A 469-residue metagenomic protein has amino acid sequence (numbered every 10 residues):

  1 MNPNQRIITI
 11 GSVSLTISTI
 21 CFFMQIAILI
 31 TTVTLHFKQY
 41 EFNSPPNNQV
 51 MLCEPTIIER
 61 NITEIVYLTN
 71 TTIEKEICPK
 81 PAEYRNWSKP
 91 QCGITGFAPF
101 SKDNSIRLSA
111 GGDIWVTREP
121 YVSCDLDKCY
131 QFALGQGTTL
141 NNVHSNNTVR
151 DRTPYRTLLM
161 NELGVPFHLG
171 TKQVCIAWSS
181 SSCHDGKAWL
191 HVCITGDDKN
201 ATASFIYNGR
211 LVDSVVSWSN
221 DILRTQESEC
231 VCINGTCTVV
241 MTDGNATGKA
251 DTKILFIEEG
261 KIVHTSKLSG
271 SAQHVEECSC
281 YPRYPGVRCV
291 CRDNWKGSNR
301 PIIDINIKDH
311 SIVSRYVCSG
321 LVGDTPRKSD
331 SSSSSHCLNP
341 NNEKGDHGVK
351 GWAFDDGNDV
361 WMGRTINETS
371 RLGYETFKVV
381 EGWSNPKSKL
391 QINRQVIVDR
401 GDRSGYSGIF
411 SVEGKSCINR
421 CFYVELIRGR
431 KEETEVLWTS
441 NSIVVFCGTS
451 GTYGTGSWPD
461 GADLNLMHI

Functional and structural regions predicted by a protein language model:
N4-Q39: Single-pass membrane-anchoring alpha-helices
L52-I77, V174: Serine/threonine-rich low-complexity intrinsically disordered regions
N61, N70, N86, N146 (+4 more regions): N-linked glycosylation sites
E76, C289-C291: Extracellular cysteine-rich, disulfide-stabilized repeat modules
F97, E119-P120, Q173, A177-S181 (+4 more regions): Repeated scaffold domains used in trafficking and secretory/extracellular systems, primarily beta-propellers
V165-F167, D213-V216, H264-K267, S314 (+1 more regions): A short beta-strand motif characteristic of beta-propeller blades
G196, M241-A246: Short beta-strand-plus-loop segments that form exposed binding edges in beta-rich domains
N200-T202, K249-K253, S298-I303, R371-F377: Structural motif
